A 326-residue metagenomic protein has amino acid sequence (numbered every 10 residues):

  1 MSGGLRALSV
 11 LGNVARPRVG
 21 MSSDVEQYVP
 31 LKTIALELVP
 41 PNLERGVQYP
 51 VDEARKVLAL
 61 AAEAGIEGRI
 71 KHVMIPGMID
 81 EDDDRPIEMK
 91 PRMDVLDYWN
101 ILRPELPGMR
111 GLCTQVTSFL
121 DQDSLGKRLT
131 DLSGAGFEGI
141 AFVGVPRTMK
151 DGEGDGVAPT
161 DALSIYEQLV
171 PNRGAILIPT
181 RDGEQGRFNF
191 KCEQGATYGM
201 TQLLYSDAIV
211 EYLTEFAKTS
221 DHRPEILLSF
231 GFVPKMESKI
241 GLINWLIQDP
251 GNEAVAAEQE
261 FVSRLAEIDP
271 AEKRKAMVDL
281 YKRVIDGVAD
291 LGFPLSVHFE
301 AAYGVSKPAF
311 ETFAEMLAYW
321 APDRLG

Functional and structural regions predicted by a protein language model:
V10-E67, A141-T180, T219-P294, H298-G326: Active-site pocket-lining/capping segments in soluble small-molecule metabolic enzymes
Y49-K56, T117-D131: Glycine-rich anion/phosphate-binding loops
E53-A61, E81-L106: Glycine-rich, positively charged N-terminal anion/phosphate-binding segment
R55-I79, E193-G195: Catalytic domains of carbohydrate-active enzymes, especially glycoside hydrolases
E67-I70, F137, A196-T197, F293-P294: A structural motif
E67-V95, V145-G154, M200-A217, H298-S306: Glycine-rich, proline-tolerant flexible connector loops at the mouths of alpha/beta enzymes
L132, K191, G195, F230: Conserved, mostly hydrophobic/aromatic
L169-T197, T201-S206: Ligand/cofactor pocket segment of small-molecule handling proteins
